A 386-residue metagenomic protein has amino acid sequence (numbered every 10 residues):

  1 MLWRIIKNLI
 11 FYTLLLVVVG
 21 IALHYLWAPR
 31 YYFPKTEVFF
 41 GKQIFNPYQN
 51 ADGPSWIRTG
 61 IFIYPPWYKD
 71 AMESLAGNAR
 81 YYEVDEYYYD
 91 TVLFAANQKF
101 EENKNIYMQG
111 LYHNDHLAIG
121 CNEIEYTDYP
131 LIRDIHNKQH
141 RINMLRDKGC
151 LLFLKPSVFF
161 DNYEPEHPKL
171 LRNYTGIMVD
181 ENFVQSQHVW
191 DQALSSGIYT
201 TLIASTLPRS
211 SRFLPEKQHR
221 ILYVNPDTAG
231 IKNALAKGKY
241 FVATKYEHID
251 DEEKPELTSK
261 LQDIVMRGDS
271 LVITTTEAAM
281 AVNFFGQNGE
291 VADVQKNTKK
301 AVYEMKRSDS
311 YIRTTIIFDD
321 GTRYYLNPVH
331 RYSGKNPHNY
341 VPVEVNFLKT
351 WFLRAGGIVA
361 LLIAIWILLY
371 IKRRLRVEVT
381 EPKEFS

Functional and structural regions predicted by a protein language model:
L2-Y64, N114-T127, F159-S386: Charged catalytic cores and adjacent phosphate/nucleic-acid-binding surfaces used for phosphate/nucleic-acid chemistry
R58-P65, M72-K99, L151-F153: Divalent metal-dependent hydrolysis catalytic cores, especially in the metallo-beta-lactamase
A71, L75, D134-R141, S186-V189 (+1 more regions): Stable alpha-helical elements in mature extracytoplasmic
A76, F100-K104, E166-R172: Acidic (Asp/Glu)-rich catalytic clusters
E101, N143-D147, L194-S196, A236: Anion (oxyanion) recognition and catalysis
K104-I142: Substrate-binding cleft of extracellular glycoside hydrolase catalytic domains
Y107, L152, T200-L202: Hydrophobic beta-strand scaffold residues
M144, C150, Y303-R307: Short, flexible loop/turn segments at beta-strand junctions in immunoglobulin-like and fibronectin type III
